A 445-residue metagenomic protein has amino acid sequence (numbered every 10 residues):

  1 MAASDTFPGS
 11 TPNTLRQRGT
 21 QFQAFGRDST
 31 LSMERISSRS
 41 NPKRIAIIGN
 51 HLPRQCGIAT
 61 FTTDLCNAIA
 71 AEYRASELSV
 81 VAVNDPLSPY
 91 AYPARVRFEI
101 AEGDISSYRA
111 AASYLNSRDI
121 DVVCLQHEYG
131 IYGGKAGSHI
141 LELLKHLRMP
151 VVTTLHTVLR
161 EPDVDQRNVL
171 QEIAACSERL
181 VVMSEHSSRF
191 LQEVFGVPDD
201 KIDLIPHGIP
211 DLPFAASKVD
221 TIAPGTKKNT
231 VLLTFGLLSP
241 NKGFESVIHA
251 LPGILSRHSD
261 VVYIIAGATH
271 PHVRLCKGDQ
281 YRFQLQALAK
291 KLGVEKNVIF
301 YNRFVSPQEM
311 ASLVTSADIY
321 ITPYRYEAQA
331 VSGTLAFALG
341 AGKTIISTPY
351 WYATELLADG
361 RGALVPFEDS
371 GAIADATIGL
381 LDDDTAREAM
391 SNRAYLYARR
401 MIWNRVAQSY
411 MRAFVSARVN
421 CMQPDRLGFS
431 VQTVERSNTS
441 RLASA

Functional and structural regions predicted by a protein language model:
I47, G225-K242, I248-L251, I264-A266: Conserved donor-binding/catalytic core segment of Leloir-type glycosyltransferases
V164, R189-E193, D200, G208-A223: Acidic anion/phosphate-binding donor-loop and adjacent secondary structure in glycosyltransferase catalytic cores
H186, G208, T269: Carbohydrate-associated surface elements
C276-F304, Q308: Nucleotide-activated donor-binding/catalytic signature segment of Leloir-type glycosyltransferases, i.e., the conserved
I319, L339-G340, T344-T348: Short hydrophobic beta-strand element within catalytic cores of glycosyltransferases and related nucleotide-activated
D359, A363-S370, G379-D384: Conserved acidic donor-binding segment of nucleotide-sugar-dependent glycosyltransferases
G379, A386-R400, R412: A short, well-ordered alpha-helix in the C-terminal region of glycosyltransferases
W403-A445: C-terminal alpha-helical cap of glycosyltransferases
